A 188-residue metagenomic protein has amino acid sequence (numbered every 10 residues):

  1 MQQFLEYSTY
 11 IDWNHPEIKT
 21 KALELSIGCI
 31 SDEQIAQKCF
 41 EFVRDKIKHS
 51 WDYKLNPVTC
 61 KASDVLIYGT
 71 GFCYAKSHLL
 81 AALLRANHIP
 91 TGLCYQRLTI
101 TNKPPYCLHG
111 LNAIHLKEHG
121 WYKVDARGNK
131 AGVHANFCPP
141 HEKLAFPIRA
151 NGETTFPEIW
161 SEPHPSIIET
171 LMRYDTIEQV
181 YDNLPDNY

Functional and structural regions predicted by a protein language model:
M1-Y68: Secondary-structure boundary elements
T9-W13, Q96-Y188: His-Asp-centered catalytic microenvironments across diverse enzyme cores, prominently the transglutaminase-like
P16-L23, I35, H49, S77 (+3 more regions): Aromatic-enriched hydrophobic runs in primary sequence
G28, D32-A36, H49, Y53 (+6 more regions): Generic marker of "main functional regions" within proteins
E41-D45, A82, A86, G110-I114: Residue-level signal for well-ordered alpha-helical scaffold segments within enzymatic catalytic domains
S50-H109: Active-site neighborhood of thiol-dependent amide/isopeptide-bond enzymes
